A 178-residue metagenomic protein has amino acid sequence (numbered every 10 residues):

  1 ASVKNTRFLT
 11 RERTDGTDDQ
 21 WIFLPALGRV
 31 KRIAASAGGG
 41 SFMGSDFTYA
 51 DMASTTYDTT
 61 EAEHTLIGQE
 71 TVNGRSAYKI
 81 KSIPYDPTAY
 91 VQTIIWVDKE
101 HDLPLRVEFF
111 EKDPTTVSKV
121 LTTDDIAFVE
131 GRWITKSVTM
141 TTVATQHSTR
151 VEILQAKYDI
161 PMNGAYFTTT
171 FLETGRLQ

Functional and structural regions predicted by a protein language model:
A1-A26, T65: N-terminal mature ectodomain segment of secretory-pathway/periplasmic proteins
L9-R11, D19, R29-I33, G40-F42 (+2 more regions): Gly/Pro-enriched, hydrophobic low-complexity segments that function as extracytoplasmic propeptides/linkers
T55-E63, I67-Q69: Surface-exposed beta-loop interaction hotspot
L177-Q178: Short, solvent-exposed mixed-charge patches
